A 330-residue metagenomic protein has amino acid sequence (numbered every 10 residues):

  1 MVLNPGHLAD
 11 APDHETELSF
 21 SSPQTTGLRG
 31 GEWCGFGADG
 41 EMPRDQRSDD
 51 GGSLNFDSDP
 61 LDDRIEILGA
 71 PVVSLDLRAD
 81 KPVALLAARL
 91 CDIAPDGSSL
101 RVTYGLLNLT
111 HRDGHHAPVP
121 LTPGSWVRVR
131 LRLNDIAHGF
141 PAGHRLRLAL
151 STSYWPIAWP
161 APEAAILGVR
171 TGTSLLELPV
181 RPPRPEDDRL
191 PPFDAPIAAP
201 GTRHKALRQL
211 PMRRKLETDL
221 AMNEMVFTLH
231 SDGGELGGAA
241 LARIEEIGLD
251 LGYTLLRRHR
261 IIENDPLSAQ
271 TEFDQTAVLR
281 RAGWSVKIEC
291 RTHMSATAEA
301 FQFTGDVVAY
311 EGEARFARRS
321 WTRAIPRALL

Functional and structural regions predicted by a protein language model:
M1-Y310, A314-L330: C-terminal, loop-rich substrate-recognition/catalytic regions characterized by aromatic stacking residues
